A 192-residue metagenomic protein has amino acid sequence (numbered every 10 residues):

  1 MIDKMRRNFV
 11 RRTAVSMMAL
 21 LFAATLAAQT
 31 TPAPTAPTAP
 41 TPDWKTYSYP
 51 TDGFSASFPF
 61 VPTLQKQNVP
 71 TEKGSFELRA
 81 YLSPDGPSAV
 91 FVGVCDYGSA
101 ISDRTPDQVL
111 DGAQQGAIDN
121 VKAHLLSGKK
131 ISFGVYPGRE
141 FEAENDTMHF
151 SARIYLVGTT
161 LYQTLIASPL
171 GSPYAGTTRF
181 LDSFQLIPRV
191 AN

Functional and structural regions predicted by a protein language model:
M1-R11: N-terminal secretory signal peptides that target proteins for export/translocation
T13-T25: Bacterial N-terminal signal peptides
L26-T30: Boundary at the C-terminal end of the N-terminal hydrophobic targeting segment
T31-E77, I131-F133, T178-N192: N-terminal "mature-domain start" segment
T51-G53, D85-S88, N145-H149, T159: Glycine-centered tight beta-turn/hairpin loop motif at sheet-sheet or coil-to-beta transitions
F54, F58-L64, P106-V121, T160-N192: Surface-exposed amphipathic alpha-helical segments
S57-Y81, G112-V157: Signature of long, low-cysteine stretches enriched in small and polar/charged residues
L78-Q108, Y162-T164: A short acidic-to-branched-hydrophobic micro-motif
